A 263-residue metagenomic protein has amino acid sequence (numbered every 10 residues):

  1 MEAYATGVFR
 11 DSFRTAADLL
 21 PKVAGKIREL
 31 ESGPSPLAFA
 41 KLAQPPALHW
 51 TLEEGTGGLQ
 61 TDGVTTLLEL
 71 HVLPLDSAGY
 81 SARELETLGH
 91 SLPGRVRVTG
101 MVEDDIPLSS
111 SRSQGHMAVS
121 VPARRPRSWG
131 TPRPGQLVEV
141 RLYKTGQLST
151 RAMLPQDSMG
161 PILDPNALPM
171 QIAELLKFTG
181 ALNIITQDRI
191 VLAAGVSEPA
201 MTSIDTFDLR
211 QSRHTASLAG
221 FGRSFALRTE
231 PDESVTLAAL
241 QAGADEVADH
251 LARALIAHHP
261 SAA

Functional and structural regions predicted by a protein language model:
M1-A24: Cross-kingdom TIR/SEFIR domain
A3-A5, I27, L92, V96 (+2 more regions): Hydrophobic, Leu/Ile/Phe/Ala-enriched alpha-helical segments that form helix-helix packing faces
A16-T150: Charge-rich interaction segments
D18, Y80-R83, L163-M170, V235 (+2 more regions): Alpha-helix boundary/N-cap detector
P36-A43, D104-L108, A181-T202, A257-A263: Short glycine-rich, low-complexity/disordered patches
T131-G160, H214-P231: Short acidic, glycine/tyrosine-flanked loop/strand segments centered on an H-E-D-like triad
P161-Q211: Substrate-recognition/cap regions that form aromatic- and gly/pro-loop-enriched pockets for small-molecule ligands
V191-A263: Long, low-complexity regulatory tails in eukaryotic proteins
